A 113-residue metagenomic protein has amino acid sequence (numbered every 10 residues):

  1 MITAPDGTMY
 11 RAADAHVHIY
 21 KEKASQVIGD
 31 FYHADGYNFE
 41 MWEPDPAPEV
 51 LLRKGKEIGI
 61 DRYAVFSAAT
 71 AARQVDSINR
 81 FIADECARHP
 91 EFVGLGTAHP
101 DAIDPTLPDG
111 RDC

Functional and structural regions predicted by a protein language model:
M1-C113: Helix-coil boundary/capping segments in enzymes
